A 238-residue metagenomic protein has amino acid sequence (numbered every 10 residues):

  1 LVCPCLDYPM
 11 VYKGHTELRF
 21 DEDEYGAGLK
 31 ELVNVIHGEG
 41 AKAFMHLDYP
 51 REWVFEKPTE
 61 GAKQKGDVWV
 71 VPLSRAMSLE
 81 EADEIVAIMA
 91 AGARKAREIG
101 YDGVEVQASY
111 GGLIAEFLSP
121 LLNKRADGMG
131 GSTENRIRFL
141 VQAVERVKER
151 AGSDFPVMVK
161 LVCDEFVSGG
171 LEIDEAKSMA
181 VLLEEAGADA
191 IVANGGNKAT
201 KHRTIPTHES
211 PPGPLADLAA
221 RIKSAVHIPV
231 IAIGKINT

Functional and structural regions predicted by a protein language model:
L1-T238: Flavin-dependent oxidoreductase catalytic cores
